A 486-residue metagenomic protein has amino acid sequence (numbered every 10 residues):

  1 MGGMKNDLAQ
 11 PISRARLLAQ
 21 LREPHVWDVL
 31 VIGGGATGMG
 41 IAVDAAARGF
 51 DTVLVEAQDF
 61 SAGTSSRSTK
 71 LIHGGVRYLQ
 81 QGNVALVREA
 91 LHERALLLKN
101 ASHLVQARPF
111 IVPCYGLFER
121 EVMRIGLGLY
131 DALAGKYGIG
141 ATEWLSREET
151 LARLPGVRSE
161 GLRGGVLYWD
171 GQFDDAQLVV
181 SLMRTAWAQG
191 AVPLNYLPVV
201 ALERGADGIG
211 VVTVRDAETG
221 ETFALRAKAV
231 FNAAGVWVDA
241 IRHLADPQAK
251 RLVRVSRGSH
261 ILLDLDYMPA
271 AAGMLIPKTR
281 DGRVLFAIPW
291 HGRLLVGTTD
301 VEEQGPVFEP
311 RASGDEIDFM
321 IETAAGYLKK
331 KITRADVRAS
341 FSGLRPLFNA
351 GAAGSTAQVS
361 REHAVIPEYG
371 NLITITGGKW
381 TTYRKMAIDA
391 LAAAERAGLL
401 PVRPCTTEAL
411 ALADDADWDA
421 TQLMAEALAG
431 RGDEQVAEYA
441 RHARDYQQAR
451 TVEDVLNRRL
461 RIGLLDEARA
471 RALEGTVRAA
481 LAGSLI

Functional and structural regions predicted by a protein language model:
M1-V29, D44-R48: Extreme N-terminal leader/targeting segments of oxidoreductases
H25-W27, T219-A229: Core beta-strand elements of the Rossmann-like FAD/NAD(P) dinucleotide-binding domain in flavoenzyme oxidoreductases
I32, L225-G235: Short hydrophobic core segments
A46-S66: Glycine-rich FAD pyrophosphate-binding loop
K70-R153, L285: Dinucleotide-binding Rossmann-like beta1-alpha1 core, especially the glycine-rich loop that anchors the ADP
C114-Q189, L194, L202-G208, T213 (+3 more regions): Flavin (FAD/FMN) cofactor-binding and adjacent substrate-gating region of FAD-dependent oxidoreductase domains
T185, Q248-L295, V301-R431, Q435-S484: C-terminal catalytic lobe of FAD-dependent flavoproteins
N232-P247: Flavin (primarily FAD) binding-site architecture
